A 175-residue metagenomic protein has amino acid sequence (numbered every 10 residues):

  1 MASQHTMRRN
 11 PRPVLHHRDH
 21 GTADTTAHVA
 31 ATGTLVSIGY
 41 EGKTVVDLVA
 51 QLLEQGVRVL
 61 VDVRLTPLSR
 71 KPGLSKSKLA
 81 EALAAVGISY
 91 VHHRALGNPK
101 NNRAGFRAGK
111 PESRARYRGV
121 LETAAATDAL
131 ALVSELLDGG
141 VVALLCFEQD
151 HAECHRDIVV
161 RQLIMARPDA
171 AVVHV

Functional and structural regions predicted by a protein language model:
A2-V175: Residues lining hydrophobic/aromatic ligand-binding pockets adjacent to catalytic sites
